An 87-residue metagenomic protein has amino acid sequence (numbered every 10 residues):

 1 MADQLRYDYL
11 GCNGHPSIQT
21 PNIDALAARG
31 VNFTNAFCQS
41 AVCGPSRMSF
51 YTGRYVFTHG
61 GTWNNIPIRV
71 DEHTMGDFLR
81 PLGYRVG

Functional and structural regions predicted by a protein language model:
M1-G87: Formylglycine-dependent sulfatase
